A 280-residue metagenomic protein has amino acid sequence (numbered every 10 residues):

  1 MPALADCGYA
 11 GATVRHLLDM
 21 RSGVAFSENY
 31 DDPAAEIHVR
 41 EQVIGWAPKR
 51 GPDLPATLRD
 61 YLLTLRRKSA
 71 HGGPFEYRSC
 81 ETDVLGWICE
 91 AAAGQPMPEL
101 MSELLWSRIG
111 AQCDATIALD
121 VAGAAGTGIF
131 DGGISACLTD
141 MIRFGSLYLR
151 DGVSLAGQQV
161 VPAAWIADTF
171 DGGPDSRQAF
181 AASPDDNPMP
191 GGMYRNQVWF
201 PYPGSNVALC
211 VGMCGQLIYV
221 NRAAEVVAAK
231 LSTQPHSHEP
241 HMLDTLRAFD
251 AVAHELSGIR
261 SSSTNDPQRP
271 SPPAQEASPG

Functional and structural regions predicted by a protein language model:
M1-N29, T64-R66, C80, A91-D131 (+1 more regions): Active-site helix/loop module of the DD-peptidase/beta-lactamase fold, centered on the serine-lysine SxxK catalytic
A10-V14, L54, L58, E81 (+6 more regions): Stable alpha-helical elements in mature extracytoplasmic
H16-D19, E76, C113-A115, S135 (+4 more regions): Structural recognition of the beta-strand scaffold that forms the well-ordered cores of secreted hydrolase catalytic
L17, Y61-L63, F75-L105, M141-D151 (+1 more regions): Alpha-helical scaffold elements that line and support the substrate/ligand-binding pocket of soluble hydrolases
A34-L54, L58: Amphipathic alpha-helical interface segments
H71-F75, G128-G132, L209, H238: Active-site rim elements
A111-L119, F170-V227: Active-site Gly/Thr loop motif
V207-G280: Structured C-terminal helix/loop/strand segments within mature extracytoplasmic catalytic/sensor domains
